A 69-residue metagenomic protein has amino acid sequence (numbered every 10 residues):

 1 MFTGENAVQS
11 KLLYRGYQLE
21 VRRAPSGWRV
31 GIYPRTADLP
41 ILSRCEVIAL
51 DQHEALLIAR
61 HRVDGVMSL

Functional and structural regions predicted by a protein language model:
M1-R29: Short N-terminal "domain-start" leader segments that mark the transition from disordered tails or signal peptides into
R22-L42: Short aromatic-glycine-(Arg/Gly/Cys) micro-motifs in beta-strand/loop hairpins
T36-E54, L69: A short, exposed loop/beta-hairpin motif centered on an aromatic-Gly-Thr core
A55-A59: Acidic helix/loop or adjacent segment enriched in Glu/Asp that either coordinates divalent metal
R60-L69: Short arginine-rich
